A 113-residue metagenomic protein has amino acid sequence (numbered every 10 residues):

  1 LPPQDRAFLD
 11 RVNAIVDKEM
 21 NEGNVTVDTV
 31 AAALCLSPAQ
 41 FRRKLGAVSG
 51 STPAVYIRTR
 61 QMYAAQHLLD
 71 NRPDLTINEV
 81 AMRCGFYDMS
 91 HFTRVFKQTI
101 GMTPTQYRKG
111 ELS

Functional and structural regions predicted by a protein language model:
L1, R43, V48-G50: Short, Lys/Arg-enriched N-terminal segment that forms or immediately precedes the first helix of a structured domain
L1-N24, A31-A33, R58-L75: A short, Lys/Arg-enriched amphipathic alpha-helix from helix-turn-helix/homeodomain DNA-binding modules
D28, A47-Y87, K109-S113: Terminal helix-turn-helix DNA-binding modules in bacterial transcription factors
A33, R83-C84, T99: Residues within the alpha-helical elements of helix-turn-helix
A33-C35, F41: Short alpha-helical DNA-recognition segment
S37, Y87-D88: Short coil turns linking two alpha-helices in DNA-binding domains
Q40-F41, L45, H91-F92, F96: Short hydrophobic/aromatic patch on the recognition helix
R94-S113: …primarily DNA-binding HTH/wHTH and HhH modules…
